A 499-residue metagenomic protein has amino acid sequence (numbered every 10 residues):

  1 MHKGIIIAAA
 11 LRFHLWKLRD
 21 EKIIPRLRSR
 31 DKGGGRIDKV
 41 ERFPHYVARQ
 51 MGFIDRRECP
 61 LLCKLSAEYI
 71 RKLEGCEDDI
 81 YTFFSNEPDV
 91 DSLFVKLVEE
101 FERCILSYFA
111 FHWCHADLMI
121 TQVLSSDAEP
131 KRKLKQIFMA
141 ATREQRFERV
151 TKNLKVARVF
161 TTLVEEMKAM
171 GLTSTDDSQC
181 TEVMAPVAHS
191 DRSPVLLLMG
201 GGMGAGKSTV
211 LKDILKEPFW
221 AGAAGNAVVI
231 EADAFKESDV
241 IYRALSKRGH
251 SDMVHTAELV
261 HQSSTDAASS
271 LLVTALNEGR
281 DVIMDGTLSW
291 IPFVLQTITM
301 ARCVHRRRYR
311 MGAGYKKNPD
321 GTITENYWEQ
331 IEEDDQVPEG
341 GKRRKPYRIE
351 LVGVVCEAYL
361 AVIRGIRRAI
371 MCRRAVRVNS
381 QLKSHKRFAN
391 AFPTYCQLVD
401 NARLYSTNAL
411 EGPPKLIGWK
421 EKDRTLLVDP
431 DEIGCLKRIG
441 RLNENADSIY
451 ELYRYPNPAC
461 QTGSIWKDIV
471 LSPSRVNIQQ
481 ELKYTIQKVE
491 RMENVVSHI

Functional and structural regions predicted by a protein language model:
M1-G171: Long, basic/Gly/Ser/Thr-rich N-terminal segments that mediate initial subcellular attachment or targeting
S174-S190: Pre-Walker A adenine-sensing motif
A185-P194, T274-N277: Phosphate-binding P-loop
G204: Walker A (P-loop) phosphate-binding loop of P-loop NTPases
K207: Conserved lysine of the Walker
V210, I214: Hydrophobic positions on the alpha1 helix immediately C-terminal to the Walker A/P-loop
A221, I331-R348, V355-I499: Conserved GTP-binding G-domain of TRAFAC-class P-loop NTPases and closely related GTPase folds
G222-R302, R306-Q330, V376-N379: Conserved nucleotide-sensing/catalytic segment adjacent to the nucleotide-binding pocket in NTP-handling enzymes
